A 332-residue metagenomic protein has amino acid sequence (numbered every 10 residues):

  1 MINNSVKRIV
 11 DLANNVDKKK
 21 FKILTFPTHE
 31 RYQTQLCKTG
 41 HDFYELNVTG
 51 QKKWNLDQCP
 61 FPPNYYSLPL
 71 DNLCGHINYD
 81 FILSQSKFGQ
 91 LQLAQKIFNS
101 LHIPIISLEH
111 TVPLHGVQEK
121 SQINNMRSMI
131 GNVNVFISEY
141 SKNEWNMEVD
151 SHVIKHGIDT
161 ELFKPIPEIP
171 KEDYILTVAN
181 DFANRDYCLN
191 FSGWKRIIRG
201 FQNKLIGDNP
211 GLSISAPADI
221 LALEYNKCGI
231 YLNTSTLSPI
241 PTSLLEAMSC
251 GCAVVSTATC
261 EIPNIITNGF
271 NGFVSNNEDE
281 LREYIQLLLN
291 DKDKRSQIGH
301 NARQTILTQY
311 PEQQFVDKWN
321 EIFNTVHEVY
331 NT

Functional and structural regions predicted by a protein language model:
I2-L12, V16-D17, E312-T332: C-terminal alpha-helical cap of glycosyltransferases
V117, N143-M147, V153, G157-D173: Acidic anion/phosphate-binding donor-loop and adjacent secondary structure in glycosyltransferase catalytic cores
T160-A216: Conserved catalytic-core segment of nucleotide-activated headgroup transferases in glycan assembly
A222, L244-S249, P263-N264, F270: Short alpha-helical segment that forms part of, or immediately flanks, the ligand-binding pocket in carbohydrate-active
T236: Aromatic "clamp/platform" in nucleotide-sugar-dependent glycosyltransferases that forms part of the donor/acceptor
A253-S256: Short hydrophobic beta-strand element within catalytic cores of glycosyltransferases and related nucleotide-activated
N268-D279, L287-K292: Conserved acidic donor-binding segment of nucleotide-sugar-dependent glycosyltransferases
L287, K294-Q309, F315-E321: A short, well-ordered alpha-helix in the C-terminal region of glycosyltransferases
